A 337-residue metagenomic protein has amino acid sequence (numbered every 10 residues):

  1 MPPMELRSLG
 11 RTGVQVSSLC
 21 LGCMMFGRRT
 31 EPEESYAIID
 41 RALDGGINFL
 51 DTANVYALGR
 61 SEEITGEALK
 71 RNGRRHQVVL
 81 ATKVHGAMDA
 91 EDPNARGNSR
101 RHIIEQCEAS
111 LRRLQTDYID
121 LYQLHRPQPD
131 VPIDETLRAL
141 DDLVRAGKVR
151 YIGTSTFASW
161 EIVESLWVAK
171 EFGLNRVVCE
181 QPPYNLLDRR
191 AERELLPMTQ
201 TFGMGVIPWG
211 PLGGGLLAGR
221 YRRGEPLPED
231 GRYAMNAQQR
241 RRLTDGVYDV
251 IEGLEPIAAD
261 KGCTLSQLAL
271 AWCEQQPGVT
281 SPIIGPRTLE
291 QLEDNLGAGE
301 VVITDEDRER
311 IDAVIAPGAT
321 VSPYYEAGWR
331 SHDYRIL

Functional and structural regions predicted by a protein language model:
M1-V78, R145: N-terminal binding-site loop/beta-alpha segment at the start of enzyme catalytic domains that lines or forms
P2-P3, T201, E229-D260, Q275-V279 (+2 more regions): Terminal-tail/helix-coil boundary detector
L6, I39, E62, G66 (+8 more regions): Generic structural signal for well-ordered alpha-helices, preferentially at hydrophobic/aromatic core positions
L9, L21, S35, L50 (+13 more regions): Conserved, mostly hydrophobic/aromatic
G10-F26, A81-N94, Y118, Q123: N-terminal small/glycine-rich loop or linker at the start of catalytic domains across soluble metabolic enzymes
V14-L19, G46-N48, R74-V78, T116-D120 (+5 more regions): Short, well-ordered coil/turn segments that N-cap beta-strands
D89-R190, E194, G205: Glycine/proline-rich, positively charged, aromatic-decorated active-site loop/lid region on the catalytic face
A191-D230, T264: Aromatic-lined glycan-binding groove of carbohydrate-active enzymes
